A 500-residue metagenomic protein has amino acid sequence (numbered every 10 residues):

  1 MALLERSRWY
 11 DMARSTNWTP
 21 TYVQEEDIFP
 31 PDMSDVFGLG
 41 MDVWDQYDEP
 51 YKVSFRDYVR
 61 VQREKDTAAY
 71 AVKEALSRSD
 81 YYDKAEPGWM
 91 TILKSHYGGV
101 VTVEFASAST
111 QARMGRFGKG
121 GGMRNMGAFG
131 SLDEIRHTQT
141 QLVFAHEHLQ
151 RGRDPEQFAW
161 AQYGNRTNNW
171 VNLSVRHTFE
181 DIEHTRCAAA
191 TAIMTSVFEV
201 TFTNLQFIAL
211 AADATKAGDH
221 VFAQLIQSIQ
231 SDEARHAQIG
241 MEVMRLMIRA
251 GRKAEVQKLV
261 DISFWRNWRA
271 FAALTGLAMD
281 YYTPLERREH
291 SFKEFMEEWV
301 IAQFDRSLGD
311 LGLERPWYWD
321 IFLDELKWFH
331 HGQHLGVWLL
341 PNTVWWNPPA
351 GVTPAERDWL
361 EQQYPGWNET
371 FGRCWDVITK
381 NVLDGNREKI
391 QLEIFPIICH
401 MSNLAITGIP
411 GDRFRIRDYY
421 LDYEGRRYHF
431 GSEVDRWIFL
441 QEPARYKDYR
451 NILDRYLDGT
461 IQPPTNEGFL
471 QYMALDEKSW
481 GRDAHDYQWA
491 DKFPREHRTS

Functional and structural regions predicted by a protein language model:
M1-Q46, A254-N386: Extended, helix-rich structural scaffolds rather than catalytic motifs
R6-W9, V43-P50, I92-H96, R116-R136 (+3 more regions): Alpha-helical scaffold segments that form or flank carboxylate-/histidine-based iron centers
T19-P20, E86-G118, T185-K216, K389: Alpha-helical bundle segments that constitute or directly flank the non-heme di-iron/ferroxidase center
Y22-K73, I135-W160, M241-M244: Conserved alpha-helical segments that form or flank metal/cofactor-binding pockets of metalloenzymes
E74-H96, Q157-V197, T215-A217, A250 (+1 more regions): Acidic/His metal-coordination segments adjacent to aromatic residues that form catalytic metal sites in metalloenzymes
Y97-N172: Long, hydrophobic, well-ordered secondary-structure blocks that form the structural core and pocket-lining surfaces
R113-N125, E147-D154, D181-A188, I208-S228 (+2 more regions): Inter-helical turn/loop segments and adjacent helix faces that build the functional surface of alpha-helical bundle
G351-R427, G431, R436-W437, Q441-S500: Intrinsically disordered, low-complexity terminal tails and linkers in eukaryotic proteins, enriched in charged/polar
